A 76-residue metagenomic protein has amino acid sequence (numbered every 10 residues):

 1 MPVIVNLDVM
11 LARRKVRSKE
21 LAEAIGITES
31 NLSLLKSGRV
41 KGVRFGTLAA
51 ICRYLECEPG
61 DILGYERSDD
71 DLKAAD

Functional and structural regions predicted by a protein language model:
M1-V16: A short, Lys/Arg-rich alpha-helix, primarily the initiator
D8, K19, A49: Residues within the helices of the helix-turn-helix
V9, L63-D76: Short, charged recognition helix plus adjacent turn of helix-turn-helix-like nucleic-acid-binding domains
L11, A22, C52: The alpha-helix within a helix-turn-helix
V16-L34: Short alpha-helical DNA-recognition segment
N31-A49: Amphipathic, hydrophobic secondary-structure cores in small proteins
K36, L55, E66: DNA major-groove recognition helix of helix-turn-helix
G46-D61: DNA major-groove recognition helix of helix-turn-helix/homeodomain DNA-binding modules
